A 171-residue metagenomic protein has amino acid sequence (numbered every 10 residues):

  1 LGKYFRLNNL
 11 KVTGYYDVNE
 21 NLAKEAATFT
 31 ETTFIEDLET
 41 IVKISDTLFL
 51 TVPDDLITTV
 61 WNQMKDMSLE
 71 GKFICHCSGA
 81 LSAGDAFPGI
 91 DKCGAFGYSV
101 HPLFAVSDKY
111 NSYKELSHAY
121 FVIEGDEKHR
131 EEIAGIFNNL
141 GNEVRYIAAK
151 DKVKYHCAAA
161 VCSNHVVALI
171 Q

Functional and structural regions predicted by a protein language model:
L1-E36: NAD(P)+-binding Rossmann beta1-loop-alpha1 motif at the extreme N-terminus of oxidoreductases
K3, K24, T58-T59, G84 (+1 more regions): Alpha-helical elements of the RecA-like P-loop NTPase motor core of helicases
R6, K24-T28, K65, D91 (+2 more regions): Class I S-adenosyl-L-methionine
N8-N9, F29-E31, E70, K92-C93 (+1 more regions): Short, structured coil segments at secondary-structure junctions
T13-D17, I74-C77, F121-E124: Short, hydrophobic beta-strand segments that form beta-sheet elements in well-ordered domains
L22-A26, S112-Y155, C162-Q171: Internal alpha-helical scaffold of NAD(P)-dependent oxidoreductase catalytic cores
T30-T33, D91-G94, E115-S117, S163-N164: Short, hinge-like loop/turn segments at secondary-structure boundaries
F34, L38-S112: Rossmann-like NAD(P)(H) cofactor-binding subdomain of soluble oxidoreductases
